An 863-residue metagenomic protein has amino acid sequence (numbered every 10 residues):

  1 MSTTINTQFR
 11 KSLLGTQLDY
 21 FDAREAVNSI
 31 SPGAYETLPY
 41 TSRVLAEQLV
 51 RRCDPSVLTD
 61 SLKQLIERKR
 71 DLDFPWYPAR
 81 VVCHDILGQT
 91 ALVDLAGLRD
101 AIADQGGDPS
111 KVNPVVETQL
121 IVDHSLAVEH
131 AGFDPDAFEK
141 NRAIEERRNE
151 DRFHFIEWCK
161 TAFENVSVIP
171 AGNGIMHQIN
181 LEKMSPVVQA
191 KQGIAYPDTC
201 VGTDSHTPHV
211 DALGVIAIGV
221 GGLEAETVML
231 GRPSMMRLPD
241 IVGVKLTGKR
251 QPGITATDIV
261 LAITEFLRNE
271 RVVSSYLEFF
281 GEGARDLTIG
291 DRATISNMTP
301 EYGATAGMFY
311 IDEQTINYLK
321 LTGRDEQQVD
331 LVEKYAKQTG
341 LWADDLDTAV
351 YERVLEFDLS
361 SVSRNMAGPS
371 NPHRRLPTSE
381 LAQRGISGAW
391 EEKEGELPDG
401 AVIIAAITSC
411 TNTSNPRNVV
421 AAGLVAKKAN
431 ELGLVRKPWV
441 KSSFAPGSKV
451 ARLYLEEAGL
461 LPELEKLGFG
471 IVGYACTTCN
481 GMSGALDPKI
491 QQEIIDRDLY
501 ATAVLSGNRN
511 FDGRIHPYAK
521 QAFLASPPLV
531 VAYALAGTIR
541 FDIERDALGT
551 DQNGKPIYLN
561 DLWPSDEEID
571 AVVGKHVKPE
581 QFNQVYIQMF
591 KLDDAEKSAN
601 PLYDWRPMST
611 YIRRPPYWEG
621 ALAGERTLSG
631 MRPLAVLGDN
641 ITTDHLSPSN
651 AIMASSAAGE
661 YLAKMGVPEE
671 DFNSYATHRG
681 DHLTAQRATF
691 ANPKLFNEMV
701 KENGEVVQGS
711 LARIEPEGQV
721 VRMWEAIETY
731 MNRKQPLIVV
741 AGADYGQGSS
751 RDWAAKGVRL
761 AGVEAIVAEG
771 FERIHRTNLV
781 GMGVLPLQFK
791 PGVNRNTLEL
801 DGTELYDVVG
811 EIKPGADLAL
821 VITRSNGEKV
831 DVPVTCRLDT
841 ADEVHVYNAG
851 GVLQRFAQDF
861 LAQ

Functional and structural regions predicted by a protein language model:
S2-I144, L287-N297, E301-D325, P607-S647 (+2 more regions): N-terminal amphipathic, basic-rich helices that act as targeting or association modules
T41, K191-E333, W342, N418 (+5 more regions): Mobile "lid/hinge" segments at catalytic clefts and subdomain interfaces of large enzymes
D54-L246, D258-L261, R364-A367, L381-F469 (+10 more regions): Long, structured ligand/cofactor-binding scaffold of large enzymes
Y77, A96-D151, E278-A389, E544-R606 (+2 more regions): Terminal amphipathic helices with adjacent charged low-complexity linkers/tails
T247, F280-L287, N508, I727-E772: Extracellular/luminal Protease-associated
A451-E463, R773-Q788: Active-site-proximal loop->helix
D551-S565, V572, H775-V846: Acidic, glycine-rich flexible loop/linker segments
